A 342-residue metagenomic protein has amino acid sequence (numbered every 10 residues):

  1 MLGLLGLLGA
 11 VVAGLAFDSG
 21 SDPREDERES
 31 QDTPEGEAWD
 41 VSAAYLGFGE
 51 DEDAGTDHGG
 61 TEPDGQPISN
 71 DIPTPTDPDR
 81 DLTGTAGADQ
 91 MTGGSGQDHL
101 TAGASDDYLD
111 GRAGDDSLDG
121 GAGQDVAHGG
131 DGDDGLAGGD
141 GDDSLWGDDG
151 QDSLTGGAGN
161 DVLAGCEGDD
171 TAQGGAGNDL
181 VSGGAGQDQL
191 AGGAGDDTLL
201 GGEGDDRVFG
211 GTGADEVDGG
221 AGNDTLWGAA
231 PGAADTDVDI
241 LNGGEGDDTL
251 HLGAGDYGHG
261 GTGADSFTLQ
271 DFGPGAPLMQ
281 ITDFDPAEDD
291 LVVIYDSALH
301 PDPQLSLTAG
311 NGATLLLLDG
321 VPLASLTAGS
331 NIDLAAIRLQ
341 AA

Functional and structural regions predicted by a protein language model:
M1-A44, S306-A342: Low-complexity acidic/polar repeat-biased segments
E25-R112, S117: N-terminal segments that cap or nucleate solenoid repeat domains
D81-T83, Q90-S95, H99-A104, Y108-A113 (+18 more regions): Short beta-strand elements of solenoid repeat domains
A229, G253, Q270, T282 (+1 more regions): Feature marks extracellular polysaccharide-active and adherence modules
Y257-H259, L299-D302, V321-L326: Short, surface-exposed beta-strand/loop "edge" segments at domain boundaries and coil↔beta transitions
G263-T268, G275-L278, D290-V292, L316-L317: Long C-terminal tail modules that include membrane-anchoring/sorting signals and adjacent low-complexity, intrinsically
F272-G275, D285-D289, V293-H300: Acidic glycine-/aspartate-rich tracts in secreted/extracellular proteins
P277-M279, P303-L305: Short beta-alpha junctions and helix-cap segments that line functional grooves
